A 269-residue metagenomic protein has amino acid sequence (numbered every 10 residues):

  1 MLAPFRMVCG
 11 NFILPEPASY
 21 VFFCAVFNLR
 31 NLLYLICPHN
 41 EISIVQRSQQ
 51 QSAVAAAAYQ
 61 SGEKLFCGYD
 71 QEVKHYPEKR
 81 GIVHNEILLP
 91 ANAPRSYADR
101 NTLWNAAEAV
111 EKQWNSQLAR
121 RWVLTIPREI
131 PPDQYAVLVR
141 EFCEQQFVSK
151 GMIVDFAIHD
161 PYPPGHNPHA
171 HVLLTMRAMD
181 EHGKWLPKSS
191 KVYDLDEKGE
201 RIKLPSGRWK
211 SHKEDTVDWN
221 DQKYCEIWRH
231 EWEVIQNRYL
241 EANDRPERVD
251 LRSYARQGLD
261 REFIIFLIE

Functional and structural regions predicted by a protein language model:
P4-E269: N-terminal nicking endonuclease/strand-transfer module with a His-rich metal-binding environment and a catalytic Tyr
